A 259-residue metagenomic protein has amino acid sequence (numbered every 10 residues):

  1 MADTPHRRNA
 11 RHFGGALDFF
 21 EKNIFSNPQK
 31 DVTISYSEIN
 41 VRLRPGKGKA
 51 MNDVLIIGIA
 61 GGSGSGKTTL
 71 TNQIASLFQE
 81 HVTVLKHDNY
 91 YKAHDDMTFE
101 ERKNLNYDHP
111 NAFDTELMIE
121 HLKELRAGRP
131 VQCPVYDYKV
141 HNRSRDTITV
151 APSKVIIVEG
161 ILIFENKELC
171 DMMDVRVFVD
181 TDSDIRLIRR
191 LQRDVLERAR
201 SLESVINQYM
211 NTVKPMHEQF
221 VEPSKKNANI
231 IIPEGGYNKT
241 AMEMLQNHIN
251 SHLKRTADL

Functional and structural regions predicted by a protein language model:
F25-S26, V32-R42, K47: Short, positively charged and aromatic/hydrophobic N-terminal segments
G48, A151-P152, V195, K214-L259: NTP-dependent small-molecule kinase module
S63: The conserved Walker
K67: Conserved lysine of the Walker
L70: Hydrophobic positions on the alpha1 helix immediately C-terminal to the Walker A/P-loop
E80-D95: Short beta-strand-centered segment that lines the nucleotide-binding/catalytic pocket of NTP-utilizing
M97-Y138: Conserved nucleotide-sensing/catalytic segment adjacent to the nucleotide-binding pocket in NTP-handling enzymes
S144-E197: ATP-dependent NMP and nucleoside kinases share a basic, alpha-helical "lid"
